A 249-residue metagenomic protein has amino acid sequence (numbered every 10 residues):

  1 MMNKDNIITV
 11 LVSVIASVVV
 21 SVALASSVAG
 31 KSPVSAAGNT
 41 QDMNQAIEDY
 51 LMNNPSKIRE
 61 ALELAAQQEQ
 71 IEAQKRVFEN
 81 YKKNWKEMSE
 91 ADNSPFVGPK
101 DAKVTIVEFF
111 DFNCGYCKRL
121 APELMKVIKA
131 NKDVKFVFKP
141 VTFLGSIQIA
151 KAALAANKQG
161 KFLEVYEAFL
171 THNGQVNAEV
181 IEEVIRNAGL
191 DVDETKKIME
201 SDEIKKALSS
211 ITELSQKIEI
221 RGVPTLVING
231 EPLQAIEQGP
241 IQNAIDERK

Functional and structural regions predicted by a protein language model:
M2-G38, N44, E48, R186-K249: C-terminal cap of thioredoxin/glutaredoxin-like
M2-K31, D101-N131, P140, N229: Gly/lys/ser-thr-rich phosphate-binding loops in alpha/beta enzymes that coordinate phosphoanhydride or phosphate groups
A37-S89: Extracytoplasmic c-type cytochrome modules immediately beyond a signal peptide or single-pass transmembrane anchor
Q41, Q45, D49, S56-E63 (+12 more regions): Solvent-exposed, polar/charged alpha-helical surfaces in well-ordered, non-transmembrane soluble domains, broadly
P55, P95, G115, P122 (+2 more regions): Proline-centered helix-kink/hinge sites
A66, A73, V77, N93-F96 (+2 more regions): Amphipathic alpha-helical segments
K86-V104, I128-K129: A short beta-strand-turn-helix
V107, F112, K118-L190, E194-K196 (+1 more regions): Structural alpha/beta surface segment adjacent to cysteine/selenocysteine redox centers across thiol/disulfide enzymes
